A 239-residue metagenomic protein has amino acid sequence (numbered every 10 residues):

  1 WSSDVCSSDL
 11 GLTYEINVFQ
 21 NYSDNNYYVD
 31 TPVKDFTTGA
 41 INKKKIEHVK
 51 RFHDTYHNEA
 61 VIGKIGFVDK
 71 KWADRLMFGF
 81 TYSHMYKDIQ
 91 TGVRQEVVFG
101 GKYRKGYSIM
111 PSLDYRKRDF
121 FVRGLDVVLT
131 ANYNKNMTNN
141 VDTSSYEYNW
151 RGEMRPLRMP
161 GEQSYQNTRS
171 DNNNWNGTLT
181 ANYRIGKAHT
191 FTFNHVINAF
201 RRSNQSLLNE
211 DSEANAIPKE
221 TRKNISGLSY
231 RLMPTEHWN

Functional and structural regions predicted by a protein language model:
W1, V5-S7: Short, small-residue-biased leader/transition segments that mark boundaries at the very start of proteins
Y14-E15, N132: Short hydrophobic-aromatic micro-motifs
E15-N58: Outer-membrane beta-barrel translocator/channel fold
Y27-D30, T91, V141-T143: Short aromatic-enriched loop/helix-cap "lid" or pocket-rim segments at secondary-structure transitions that line
P32-H48, Q95-V97, P156-G161, Q205-A216: Flexible, solvent-exposed loop segments that connect beta-strands
I41-I62, G66, M85-Q95, R104-S112: Surface-exposed, low-hydrophobicity segments enriched in Gly/Pro/acidic/Ser residues that characterize the mature
I62-M85, R104-N239: Face-selective signature of the C-terminal outer-membrane beta-barrel domain
